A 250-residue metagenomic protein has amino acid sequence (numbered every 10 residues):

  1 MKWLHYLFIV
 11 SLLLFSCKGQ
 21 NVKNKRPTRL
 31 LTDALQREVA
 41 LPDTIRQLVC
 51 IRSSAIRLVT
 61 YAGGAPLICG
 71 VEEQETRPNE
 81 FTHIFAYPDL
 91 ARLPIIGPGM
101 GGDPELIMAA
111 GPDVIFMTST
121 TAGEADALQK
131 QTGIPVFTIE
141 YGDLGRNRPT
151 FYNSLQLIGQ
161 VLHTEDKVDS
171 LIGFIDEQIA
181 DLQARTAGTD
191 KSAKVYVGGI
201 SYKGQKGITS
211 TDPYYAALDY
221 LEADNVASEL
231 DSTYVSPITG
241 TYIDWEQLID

Functional and structural regions predicted by a protein language model:
M1-K25: Bacterial Sec-dependent N-terminal signal peptides
C17-L58, T164-G198: Bacterial Sec-exported substrate-binding components of ABC uptake systems
Q36-A40, M100-G111, D244-I249: Short, well-structured alpha-helical segments in soluble
P42-I45, R52-R57, P104, A122-Q129 (+7 more regions): Extracytoplasmic/secreted envelope proteins and their assembly/folding machinery, especially bacterial periplasmic
C50-R52, I56-A110, V114-T120, A223-V226 (+1 more regions): A short, structured surface patch at a secondary-structure boundary
G64, Q131-I134, L221-E222: Short, structured coil segments at secondary-structure junctions
E124-Q205, A227-V235: Extracytoplasmic substrate-binding proteins
S210-T239: Alpha-helical, coiled-coil/dimerization segments enriched in small aliphatic residues
